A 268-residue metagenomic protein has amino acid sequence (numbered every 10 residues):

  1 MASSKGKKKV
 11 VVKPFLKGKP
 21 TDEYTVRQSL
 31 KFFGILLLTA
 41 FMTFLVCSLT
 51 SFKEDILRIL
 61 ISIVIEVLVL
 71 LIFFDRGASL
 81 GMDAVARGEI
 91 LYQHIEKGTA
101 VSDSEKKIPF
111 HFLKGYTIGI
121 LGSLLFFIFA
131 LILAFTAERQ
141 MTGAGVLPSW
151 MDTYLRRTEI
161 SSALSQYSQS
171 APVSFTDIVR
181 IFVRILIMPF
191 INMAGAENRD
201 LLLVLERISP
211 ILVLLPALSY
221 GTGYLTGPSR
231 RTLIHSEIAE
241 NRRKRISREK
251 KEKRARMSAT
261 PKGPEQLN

Functional and structural regions predicted by a protein language model:
M1-K107: N-terminal first transmembrane alpha-helix
G18-L37, S102-I128, P172-T176, E197-S209: Loop-to-transmembrane boundary segments
L38-L49, I61-I65, L121-A134, I208-G223: Hydrophobic alpha-helical transmembrane segments in multi-pass membrane proteins
D75-G88, I132-S149, F175, G221-E240: Juxtamembrane/interface segments at transmembrane-helix termini
Y116-V179: Hydrophobic alpha-helical membrane-insertion segments
A171, F175-E197: Hydrophobic alpha-helical segments of integral membrane proteins, encompassing both true transmembrane helices
L186-P189, D200-S229: Alpha-helical membrane-embedded segments
R230-L267: Short, highly charged, low-complexity non-transmembrane loops/tails of multi-pass membrane proteins
